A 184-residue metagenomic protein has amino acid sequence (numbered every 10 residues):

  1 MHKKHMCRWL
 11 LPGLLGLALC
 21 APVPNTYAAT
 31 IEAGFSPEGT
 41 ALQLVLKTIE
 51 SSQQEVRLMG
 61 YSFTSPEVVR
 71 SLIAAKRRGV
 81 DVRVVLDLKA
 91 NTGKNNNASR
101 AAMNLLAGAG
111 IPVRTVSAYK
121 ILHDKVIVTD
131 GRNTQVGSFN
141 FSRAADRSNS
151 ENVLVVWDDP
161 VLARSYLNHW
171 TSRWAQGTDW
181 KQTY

Functional and structural regions predicted by a protein language model:
H2-G13: Bacterial N-terminal signal peptides that target proteins for export
P12-P22: Bacterial N-terminal signal peptides
T26-A28: Boundary at the C-terminal end of the N-terminal hydrophobic targeting segment
E38-G39: Extracytoplasmic Gram-positive cell-surface binding/anchoring modules and repeats
Q43, T129, N133-Y184: Signature of lipid phosphatidyltransferase scaffolds
K47, S51-I111: Primarily the HKD phosphodiesterase
S62-P66, L88-G93, Y119-L122, N133-T134 (+2 more regions): Solvent-exposed loop/turn segments at secondary-structure junctions within structured extracellular/periplasmic domains
A98-S148: Surface-exposed, polar helix/loop patches in the mature regions of secreted/periplasmic/lumenal proteins that form
